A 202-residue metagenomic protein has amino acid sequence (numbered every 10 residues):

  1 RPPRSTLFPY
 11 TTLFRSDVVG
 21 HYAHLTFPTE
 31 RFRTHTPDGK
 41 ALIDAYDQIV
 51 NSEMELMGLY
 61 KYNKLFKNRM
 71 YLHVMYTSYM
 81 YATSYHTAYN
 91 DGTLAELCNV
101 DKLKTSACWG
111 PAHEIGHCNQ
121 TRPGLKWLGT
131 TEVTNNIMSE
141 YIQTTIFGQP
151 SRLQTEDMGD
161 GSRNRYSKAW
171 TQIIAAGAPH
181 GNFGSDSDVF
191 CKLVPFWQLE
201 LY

Functional and structural regions predicted by a protein language model:
P2-L13: Short, small-residue-biased leader/transition segments that mark boundaries at the very start of proteins
R15-Y202: Catalytic cores of extracellular degradative/oxidative enzymes
